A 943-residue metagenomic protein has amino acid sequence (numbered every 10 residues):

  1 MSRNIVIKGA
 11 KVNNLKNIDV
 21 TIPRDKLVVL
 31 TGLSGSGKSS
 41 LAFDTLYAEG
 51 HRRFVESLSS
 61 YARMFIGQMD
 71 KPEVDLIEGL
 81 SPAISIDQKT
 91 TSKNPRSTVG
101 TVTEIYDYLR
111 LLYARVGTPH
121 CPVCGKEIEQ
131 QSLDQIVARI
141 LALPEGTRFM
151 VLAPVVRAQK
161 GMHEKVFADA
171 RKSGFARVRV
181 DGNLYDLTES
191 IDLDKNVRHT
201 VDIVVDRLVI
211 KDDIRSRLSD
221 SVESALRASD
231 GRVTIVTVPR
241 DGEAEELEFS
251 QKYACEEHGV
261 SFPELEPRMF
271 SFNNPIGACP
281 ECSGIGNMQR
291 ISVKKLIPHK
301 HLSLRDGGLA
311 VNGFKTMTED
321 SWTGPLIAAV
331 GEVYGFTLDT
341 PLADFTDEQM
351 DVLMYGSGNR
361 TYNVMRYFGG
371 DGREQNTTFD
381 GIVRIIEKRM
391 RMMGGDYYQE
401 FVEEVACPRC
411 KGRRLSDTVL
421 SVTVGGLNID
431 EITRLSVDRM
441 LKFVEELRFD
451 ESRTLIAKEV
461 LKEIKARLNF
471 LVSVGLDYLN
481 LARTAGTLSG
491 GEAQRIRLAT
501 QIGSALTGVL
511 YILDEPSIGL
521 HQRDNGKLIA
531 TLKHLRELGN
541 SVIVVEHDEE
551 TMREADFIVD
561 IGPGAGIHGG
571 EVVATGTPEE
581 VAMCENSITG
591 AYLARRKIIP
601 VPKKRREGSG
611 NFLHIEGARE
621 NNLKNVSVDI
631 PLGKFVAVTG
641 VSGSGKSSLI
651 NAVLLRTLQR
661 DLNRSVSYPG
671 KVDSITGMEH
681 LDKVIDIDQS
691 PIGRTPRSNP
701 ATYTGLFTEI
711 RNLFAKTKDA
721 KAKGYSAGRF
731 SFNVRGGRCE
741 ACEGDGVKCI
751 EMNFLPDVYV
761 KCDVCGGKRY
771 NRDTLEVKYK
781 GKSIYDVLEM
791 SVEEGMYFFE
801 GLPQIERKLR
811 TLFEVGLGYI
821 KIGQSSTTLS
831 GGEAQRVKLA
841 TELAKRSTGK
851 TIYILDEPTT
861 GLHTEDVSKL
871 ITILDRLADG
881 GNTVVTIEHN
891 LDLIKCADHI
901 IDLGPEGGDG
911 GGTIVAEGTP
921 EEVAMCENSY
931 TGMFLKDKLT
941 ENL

Functional and structural regions predicted by a protein language model:
M1-L943: Conserved phosphate-binding elements of NTP-dependent enzyme cores
